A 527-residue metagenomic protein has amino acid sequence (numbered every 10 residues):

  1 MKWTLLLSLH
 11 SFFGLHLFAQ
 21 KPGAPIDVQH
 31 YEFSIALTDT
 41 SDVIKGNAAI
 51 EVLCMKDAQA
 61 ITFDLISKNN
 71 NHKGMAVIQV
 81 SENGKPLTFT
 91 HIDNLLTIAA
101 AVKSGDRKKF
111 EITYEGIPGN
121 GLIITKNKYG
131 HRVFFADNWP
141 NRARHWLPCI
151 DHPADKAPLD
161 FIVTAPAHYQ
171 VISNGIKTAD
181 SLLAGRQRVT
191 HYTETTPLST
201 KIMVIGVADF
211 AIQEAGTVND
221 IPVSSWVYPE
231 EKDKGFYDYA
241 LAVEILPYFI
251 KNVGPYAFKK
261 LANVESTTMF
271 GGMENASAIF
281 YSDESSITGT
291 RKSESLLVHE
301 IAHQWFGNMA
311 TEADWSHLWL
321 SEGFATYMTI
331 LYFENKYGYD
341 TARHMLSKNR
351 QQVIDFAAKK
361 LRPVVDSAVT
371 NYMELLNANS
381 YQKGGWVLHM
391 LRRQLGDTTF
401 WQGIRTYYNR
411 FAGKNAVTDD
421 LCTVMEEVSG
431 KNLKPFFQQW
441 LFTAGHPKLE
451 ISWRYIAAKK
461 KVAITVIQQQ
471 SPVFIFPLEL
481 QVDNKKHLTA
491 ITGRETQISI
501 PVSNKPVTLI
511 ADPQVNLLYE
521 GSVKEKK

Functional and structural regions predicted by a protein language model:
M1-P22: Bacterial Sec-dependent N-terminal signal peptides
M1-T4, P140, K526-K527: Short, Lys/Arg-enriched, disordered terminal segments
G14, V218-D220, H446: Short, well-ordered coil/turn elements that cap or connect secondary structure elements
A19-Y256, A378, R393-L395, F411 (+5 more regions): Acidic/His-enriched low-complexity segments
A48, M75, Y192, P222-V466: Hydrophobic alpha-helical and helix-loop surface patches within well-folded domains that function as non-catalytic
N69, I287, L517: Glycine-rich nucleotide phosphate-binding loop and flanking beta-alpha elements of Rossmann-like dinucleotide-binding
A101-K103, H299, P501-S503: Hydrophobic loop/turn residues within beta-sheet-rich immunoglobulin-like superfamily modules
I162-A165, S181, Q213, P229 (+3 more regions): Non-catalytic accessory/interaction domains
